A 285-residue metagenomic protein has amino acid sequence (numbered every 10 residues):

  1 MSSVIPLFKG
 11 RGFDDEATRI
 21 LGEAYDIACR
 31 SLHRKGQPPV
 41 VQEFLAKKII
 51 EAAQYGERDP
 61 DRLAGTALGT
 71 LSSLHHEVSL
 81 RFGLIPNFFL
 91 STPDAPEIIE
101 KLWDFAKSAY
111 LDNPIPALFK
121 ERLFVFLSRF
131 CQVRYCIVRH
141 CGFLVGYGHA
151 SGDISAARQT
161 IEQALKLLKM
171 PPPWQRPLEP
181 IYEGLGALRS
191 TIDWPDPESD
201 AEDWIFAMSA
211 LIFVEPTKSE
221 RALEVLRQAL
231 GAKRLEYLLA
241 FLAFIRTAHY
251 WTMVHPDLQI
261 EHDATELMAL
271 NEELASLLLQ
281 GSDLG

Functional and structural regions predicted by a protein language model:
M1-Y55, R62-S73: C-terminal alpha-helical interaction appendages
R34, P38, E57-R58, G231-L235 (+1 more regions): Alpha-helix boundary/capping and short turn/kink residues
G36, V40-F44, R58, R62 (+3 more regions): Alpha-helix N-cap and coil->helix boundary residues
G56-D61, E261-D263: Short glycine/proline-enriched turn or capping motifs at secondary-structure junctions
S72-G285: Hydrophobic alpha-helical segments
